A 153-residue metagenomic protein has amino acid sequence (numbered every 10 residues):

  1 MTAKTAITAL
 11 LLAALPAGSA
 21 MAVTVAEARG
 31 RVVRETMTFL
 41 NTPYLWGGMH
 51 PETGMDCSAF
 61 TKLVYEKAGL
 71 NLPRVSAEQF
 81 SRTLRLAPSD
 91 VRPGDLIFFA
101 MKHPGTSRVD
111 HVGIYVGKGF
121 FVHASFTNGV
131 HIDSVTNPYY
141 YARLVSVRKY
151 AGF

Functional and structural regions predicted by a protein language model:
M1-I7: Bacterial N-terminal signal peptides that target proteins for export
A9-P16: Bacterial N-terminal signal peptides
G18-A22: Sec/Tat signal peptide C-region and signal peptidase I cleavage site
V23-R34, T42, M49, L70 (+2 more regions): Aromatic- and glycine-rich peptidoglycan recognition patches
T36, T42-R74: Secreted/periplasmic proteins that engage bacterial cell-wall peptidoglycan
E78-L86: Short alpha-helix capping/helix-loop boundary micro-motifs
